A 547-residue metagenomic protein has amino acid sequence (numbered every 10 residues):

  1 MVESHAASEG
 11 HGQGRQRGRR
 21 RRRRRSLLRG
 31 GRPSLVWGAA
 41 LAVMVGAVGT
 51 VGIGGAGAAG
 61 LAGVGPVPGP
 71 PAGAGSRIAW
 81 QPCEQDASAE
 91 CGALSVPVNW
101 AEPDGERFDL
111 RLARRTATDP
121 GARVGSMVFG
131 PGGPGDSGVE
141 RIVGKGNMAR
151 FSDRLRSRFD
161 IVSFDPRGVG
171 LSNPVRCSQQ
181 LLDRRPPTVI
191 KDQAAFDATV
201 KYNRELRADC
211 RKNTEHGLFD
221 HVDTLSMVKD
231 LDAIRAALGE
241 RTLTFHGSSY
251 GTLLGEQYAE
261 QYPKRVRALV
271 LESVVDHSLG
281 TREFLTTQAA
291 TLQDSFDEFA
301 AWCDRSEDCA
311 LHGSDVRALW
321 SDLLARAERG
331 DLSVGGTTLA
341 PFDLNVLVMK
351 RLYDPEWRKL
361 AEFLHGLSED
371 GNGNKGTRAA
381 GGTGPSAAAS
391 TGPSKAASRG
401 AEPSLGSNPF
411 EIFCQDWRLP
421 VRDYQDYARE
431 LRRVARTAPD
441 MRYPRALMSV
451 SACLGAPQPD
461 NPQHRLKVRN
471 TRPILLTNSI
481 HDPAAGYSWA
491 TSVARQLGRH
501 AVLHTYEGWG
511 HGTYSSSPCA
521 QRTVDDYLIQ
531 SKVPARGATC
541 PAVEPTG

Functional and structural regions predicted by a protein language model:
M1-G10, R17, R25-L28, G63-E84: Generic start-of-chain signal for non-secretory N-termini
M1-G12, R22-A62, L94, L231: Secretory targeting and sorting signals
V36-W37, V48-A79, G125, A380-S398 (+2 more regions): N-terminal low-complexity, Pro/Thr-rich disordered segments that flank secretion/membrane-targeting signals
G65-D343, E411-F413, W417-G547: Gly/Pro-rich cap/lid or specificity-loop segments adjacent to the active site
V275-Q293, F363-G366, N374-G384, A397-E402: Flexible "cap/lid" loop of the alpha/beta hydrolase fold
L332-L347, L352-E356, R399-S407: Structural motif
L367-E369, G376-A379, G384, G392 (+1 more regions): Long, low-complexity segments enriched in small/aliphatic residues
